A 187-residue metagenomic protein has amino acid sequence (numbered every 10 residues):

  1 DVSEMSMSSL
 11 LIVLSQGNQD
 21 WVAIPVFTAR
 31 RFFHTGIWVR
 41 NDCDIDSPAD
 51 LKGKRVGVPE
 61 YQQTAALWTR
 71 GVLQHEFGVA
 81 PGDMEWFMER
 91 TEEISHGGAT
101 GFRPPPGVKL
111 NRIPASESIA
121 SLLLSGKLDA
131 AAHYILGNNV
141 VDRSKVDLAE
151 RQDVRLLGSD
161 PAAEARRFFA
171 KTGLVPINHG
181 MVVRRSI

Functional and structural regions predicted by a protein language model:
D1-H96, G101: Short, glycine-/small- and polar/acidic-enriched structural segments that line small-molecule recognition paths
G97-I187: Pocket-lining segment of extracytoplasmic ligand-binding domains
